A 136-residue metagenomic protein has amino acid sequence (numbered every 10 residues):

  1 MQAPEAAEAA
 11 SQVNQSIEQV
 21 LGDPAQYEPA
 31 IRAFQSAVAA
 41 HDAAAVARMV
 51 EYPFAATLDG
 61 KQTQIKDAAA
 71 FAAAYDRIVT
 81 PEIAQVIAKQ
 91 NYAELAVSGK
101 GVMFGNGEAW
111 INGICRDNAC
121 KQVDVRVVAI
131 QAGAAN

Functional and structural regions predicted by a protein language model:
P4-S36, A47-N136: C-terminal-biased regions
A39-A40: Charged, alpha-helical scaffolding/interaction elements associated with membrane systems
